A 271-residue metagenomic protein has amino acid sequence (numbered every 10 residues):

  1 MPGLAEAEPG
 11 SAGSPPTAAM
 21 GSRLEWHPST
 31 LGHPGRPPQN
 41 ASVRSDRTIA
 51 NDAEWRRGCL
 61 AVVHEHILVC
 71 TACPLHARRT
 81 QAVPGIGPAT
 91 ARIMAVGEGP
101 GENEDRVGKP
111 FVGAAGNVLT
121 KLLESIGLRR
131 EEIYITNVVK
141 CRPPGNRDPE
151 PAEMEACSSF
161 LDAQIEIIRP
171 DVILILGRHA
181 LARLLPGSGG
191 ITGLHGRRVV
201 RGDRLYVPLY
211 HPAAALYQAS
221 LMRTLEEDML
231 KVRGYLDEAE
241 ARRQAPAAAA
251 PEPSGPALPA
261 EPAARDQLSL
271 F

Functional and structural regions predicted by a protein language model:
P2-L4, P16-T17, G21-F271: A polyanion-binding, active-site-adjacent surface
P9, S14-P15: Polybasic, low-complexity intrinsically disordered segments
